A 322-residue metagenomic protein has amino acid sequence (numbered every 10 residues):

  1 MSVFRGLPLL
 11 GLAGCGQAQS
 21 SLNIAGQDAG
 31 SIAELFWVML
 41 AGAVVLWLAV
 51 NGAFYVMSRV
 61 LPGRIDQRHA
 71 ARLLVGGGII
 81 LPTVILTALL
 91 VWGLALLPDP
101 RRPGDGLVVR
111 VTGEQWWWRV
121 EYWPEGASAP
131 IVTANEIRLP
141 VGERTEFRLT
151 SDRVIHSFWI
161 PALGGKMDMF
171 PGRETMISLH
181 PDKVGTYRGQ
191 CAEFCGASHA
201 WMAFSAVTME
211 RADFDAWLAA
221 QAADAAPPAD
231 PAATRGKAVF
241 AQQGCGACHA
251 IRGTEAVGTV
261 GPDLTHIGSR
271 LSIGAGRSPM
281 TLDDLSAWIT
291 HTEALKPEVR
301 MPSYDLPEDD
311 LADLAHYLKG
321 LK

Functional and structural regions predicted by a protein language model:
M1-Q17: N-terminal secretory/membrane targeting signals
S2, L7, W37-M39, L73-L74 (+1 more regions): Small-residue packing motifs within transmembrane alpha-helices
G16-L35, S58-T259, G276-P297, P302-A315: Non-transmembrane, membrane-proximal soluble domains of secreted or membrane proteins
D28-A49: Membrane-entry segments of alpha-helical transmembrane domains in multi-pass membrane proteins
V45-L61: Alpha-helical transmembrane segments
Y317-L321: Aromatic- and Gly/Pro-enriched helix-to-coil junctions and flexible linker segments
